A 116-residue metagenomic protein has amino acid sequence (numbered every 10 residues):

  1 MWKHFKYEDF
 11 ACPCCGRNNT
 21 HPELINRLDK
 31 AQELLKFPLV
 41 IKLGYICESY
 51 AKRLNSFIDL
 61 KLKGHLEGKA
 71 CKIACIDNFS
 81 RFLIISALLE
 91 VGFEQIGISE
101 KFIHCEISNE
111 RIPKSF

Functional and structural regions predicted by a protein language model:
M1-C15, R53-C71: Short, conserved helix/loop micro-motifs enriched in His/Cys and acidic residues
M1-K36: Active-site acidic/histidine clusters and adjacent loop/turn architecture that either coordinate catalytic ions
K6, H21, C47, D77-S80: Helix N-cap and loop-to-helix transition residues
A11-C14, I46, H104: The N-terminal extracellular segments of secreted preproproteins, especially immediately downstream of signal
N19, S56-F57, S115: Short, polar loop/linker segments at the starts of domains and inter-domain junctions
I25-S56: Extended, low-complexity, intrinsically disordered C-terminal regulatory tails of eukaryotic serine/threonine kinases
K61-K69, A74-F116: Catalytic cores and adjacent binding grooves of peptidoglycan-active enzymes
